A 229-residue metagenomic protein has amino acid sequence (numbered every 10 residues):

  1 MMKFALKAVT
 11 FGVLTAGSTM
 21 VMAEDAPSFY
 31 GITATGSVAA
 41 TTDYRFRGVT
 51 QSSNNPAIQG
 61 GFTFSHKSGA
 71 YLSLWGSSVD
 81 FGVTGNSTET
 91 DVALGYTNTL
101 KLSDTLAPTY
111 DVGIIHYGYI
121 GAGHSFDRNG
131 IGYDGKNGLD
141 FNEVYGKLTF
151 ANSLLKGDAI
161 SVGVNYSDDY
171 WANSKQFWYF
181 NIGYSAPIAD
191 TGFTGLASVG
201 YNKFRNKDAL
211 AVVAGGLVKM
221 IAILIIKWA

Functional and structural regions predicted by a protein language model:
M1-T33: Cleavable N-terminal export/targeting peptides
M22-T33, G69, T99-T109, K136 (+3 more regions): Short loop/turn motifs that connect adjacent beta-strands in outer-membrane beta-barrel proteins
E24-D80: Short glycine/proline- and aromatic-enriched beta-strand/turn motifs that initiate or cap beta-hairpins
Y30-I32, N54-I58, N86-T90, P108 (+3 more regions): Residues that define the transmembrane beta-barrel architecture of outer-membrane proteins
A34-A40, G60, A70-L74, V92 (+6 more regions): Transmembrane beta-strands of outer-membrane beta-barrel proteins
A40-F46, G76-D80, N98, I114-G121 (+4 more regions): Transmembrane beta-strands of outer-membrane beta-barrel pores
F46-S53, V83-E89, A122-N137, S167-F177 (+1 more regions): Outer-membrane beta-barrel translocator domains and adjoining extracellular loop/strand segments of Gram-negative
K67-N137: Surface-exposed loop and membrane-interface regions of Gram-negative outer-membrane beta-barrel proteins
